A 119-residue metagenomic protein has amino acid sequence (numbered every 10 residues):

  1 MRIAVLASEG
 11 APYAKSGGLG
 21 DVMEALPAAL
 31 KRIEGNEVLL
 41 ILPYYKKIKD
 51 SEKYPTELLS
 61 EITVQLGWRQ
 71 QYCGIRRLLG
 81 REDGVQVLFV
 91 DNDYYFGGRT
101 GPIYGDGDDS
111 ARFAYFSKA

Functional and structural regions predicted by a protein language model:
M1-A119: Catalytic cores of nucleotide-sugar-dependent glycosyltransferases that transfer UDP/GDP/TDP-activated
